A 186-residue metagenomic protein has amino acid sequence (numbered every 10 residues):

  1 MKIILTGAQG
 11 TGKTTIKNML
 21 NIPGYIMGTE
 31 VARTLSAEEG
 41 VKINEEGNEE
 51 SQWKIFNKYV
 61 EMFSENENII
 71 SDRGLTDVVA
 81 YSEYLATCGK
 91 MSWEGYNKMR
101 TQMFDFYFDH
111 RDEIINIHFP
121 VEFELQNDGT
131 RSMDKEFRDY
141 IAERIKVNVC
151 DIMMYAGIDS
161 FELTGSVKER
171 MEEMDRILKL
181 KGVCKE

Functional and structural regions predicted by a protein language model:
L5: Hydrophobic anchor at the beta1->P-loop junction of P-loop NTPases
G10: Walker A (P-loop) phosphate-binding loop of P-loop NTPases
K13: Conserved lysine of the Walker
N18-E61: Conserved substrate/cofactor phosphate-moiety recognition/catalytic segment in nucleotide-dependent phosphotransferases
A32, R73-L75, I117-F123: Short loop/turn segments at strand-loop or loop-helix junctions that form parts of catalytic or ligand-binding pockets
Q52-R111: Glycine-rich phosphate-binding loop used to anchor ATP phosphates in small-molecule kinases, encompassing both
L85-K168: A glycine- and Lys/Arg-enriched "phosphate-lid" helix/loop adjacent to the NTP-binding pocket of small-molecule kinases
